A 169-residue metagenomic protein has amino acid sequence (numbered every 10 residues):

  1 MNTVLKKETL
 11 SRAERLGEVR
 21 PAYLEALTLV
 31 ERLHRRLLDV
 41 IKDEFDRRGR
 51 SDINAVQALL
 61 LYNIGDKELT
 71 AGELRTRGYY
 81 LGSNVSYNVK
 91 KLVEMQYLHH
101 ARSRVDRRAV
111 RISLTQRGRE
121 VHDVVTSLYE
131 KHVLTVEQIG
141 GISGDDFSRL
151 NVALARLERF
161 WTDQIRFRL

Functional and structural regions predicted by a protein language model:
M1-S51: N-terminal leader segment of winged-helix/HTH proteins
M1-V19, I142-L169: C-terminal regulatory/oligomerization modules of transcriptional regulators
K6-R12, K90-R149: Charged, amphipathic alpha-helical coiled-coil/dimerization segments
A22, L33, V56-Q57, R117 (+1 more regions): N-terminal positioning helix adjacent to the helix-turn-helix/winged-helix DNA-binding module
E31-H34, L61, G65, T115 (+2 more regions): Generic structural concept
L33, L37-V40, E44, G78 (+2 more regions): Alpha-helical linker/hinge and terminal dimerization helices associated with HTH transcriptional regulators
D39-S83: N-terminal helix-turn-helix DNA-binding core of bacterial DNA-binding proteins
